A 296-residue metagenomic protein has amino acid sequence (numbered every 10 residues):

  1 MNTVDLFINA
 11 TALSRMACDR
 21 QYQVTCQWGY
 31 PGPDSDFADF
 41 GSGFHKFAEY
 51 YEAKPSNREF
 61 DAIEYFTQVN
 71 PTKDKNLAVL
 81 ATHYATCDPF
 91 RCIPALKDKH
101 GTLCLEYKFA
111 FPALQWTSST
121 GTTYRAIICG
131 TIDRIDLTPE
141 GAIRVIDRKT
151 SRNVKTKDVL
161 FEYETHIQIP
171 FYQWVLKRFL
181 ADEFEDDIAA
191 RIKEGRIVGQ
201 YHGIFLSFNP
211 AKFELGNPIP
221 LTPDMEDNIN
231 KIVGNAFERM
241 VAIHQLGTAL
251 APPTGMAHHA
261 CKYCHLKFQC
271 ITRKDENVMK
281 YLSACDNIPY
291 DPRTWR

Functional and structural regions predicted by a protein language model:
N2-V4, D19-G32, V145, S151-K155 (+1 more regions): Short amphipathic alpha-helical segments and their helix-coil junctions
V4-S56, A78, C104-Y107, A260-L266: Nuclease catalytic cores
Y30-A38, D158-H166, T254: Short, charged/polar micro-motifs that form catalytic or ligand-binding hotspots
D36-D39, G43-T117, F213-N217: A non-catalytic, helix-rich entry segment at domain boundaries
E49, A53, E140, D227-R296: Accessory terminal regions of nucleic-acid processing enzymes
Y51-E59, L176-E183, H244, F268: A generic secondary-structure signal for well-formed alpha-helical elements
C92-D98, I188-K193, A242-I243: Short, conserved catalytic or adaptor-binding loops enriched in Gly and charged residues
L103, Y107-E238: Mg2+/Mn2+-dependent nuclease catalytic core
